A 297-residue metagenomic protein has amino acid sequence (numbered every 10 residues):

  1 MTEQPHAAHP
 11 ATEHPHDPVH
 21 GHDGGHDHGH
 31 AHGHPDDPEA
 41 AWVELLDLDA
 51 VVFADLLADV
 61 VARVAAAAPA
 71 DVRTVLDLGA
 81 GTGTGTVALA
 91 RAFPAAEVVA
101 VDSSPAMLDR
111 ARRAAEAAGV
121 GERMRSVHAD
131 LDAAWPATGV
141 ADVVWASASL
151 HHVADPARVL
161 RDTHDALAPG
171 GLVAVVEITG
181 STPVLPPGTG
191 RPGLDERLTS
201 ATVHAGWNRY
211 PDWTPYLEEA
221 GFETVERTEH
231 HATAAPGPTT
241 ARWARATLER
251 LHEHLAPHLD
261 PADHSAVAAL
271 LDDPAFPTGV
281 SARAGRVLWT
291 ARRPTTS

Functional and structural regions predicted by a protein language model:
E3-H6, H26, H30-D49, F53 (+2 more regions): C-terminal helical/coil "lid" or tail adjacent to the Rossmann-like core of SAM-dependent
V51-D71: Conserved alpha-helix/loop element of class I SAM-dependent methyltransferases that forms part of the SAM/SAH-binding
L76, T82-A133: Class I SAM-dependent methyltransferase SAM/SAH-binding core
W135-V144: A short acidic, Gly/Pro-enriched loop at the edge of an enzyme's catalytic core that lines a small-molecule cofactor
S147-L150, V176: Residues lining the SAM
A157-P169: A short glycine-rich, Lys/Arg-flanked "PGG" loop and its adjoining helix->strand segment in the class I
L172-P238: Conserved catalytic/acceptor-binding region of the Class I
R286-S297: Core SAM-dependent methyltransferase catalytic element
